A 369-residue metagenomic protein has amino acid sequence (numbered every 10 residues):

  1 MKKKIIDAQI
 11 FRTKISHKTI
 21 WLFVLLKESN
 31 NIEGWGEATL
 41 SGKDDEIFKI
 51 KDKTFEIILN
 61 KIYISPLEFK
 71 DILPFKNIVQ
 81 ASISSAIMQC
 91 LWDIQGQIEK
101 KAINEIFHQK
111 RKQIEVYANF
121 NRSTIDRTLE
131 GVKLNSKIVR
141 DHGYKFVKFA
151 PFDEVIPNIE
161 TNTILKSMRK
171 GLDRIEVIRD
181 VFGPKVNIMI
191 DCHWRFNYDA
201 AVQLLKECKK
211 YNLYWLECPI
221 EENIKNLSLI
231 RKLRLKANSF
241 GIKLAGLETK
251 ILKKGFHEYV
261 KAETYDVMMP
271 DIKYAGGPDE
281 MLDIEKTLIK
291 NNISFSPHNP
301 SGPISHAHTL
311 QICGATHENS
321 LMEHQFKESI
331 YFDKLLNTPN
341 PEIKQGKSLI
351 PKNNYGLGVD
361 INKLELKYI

Functional and structural regions predicted by a protein language model:
M1-W35, T39-L40, E46, S329-L335: Structured beta-strand/loop patches that form or line metal/cofactor-binding pockets in enzymes
K27-A102: Metal- or metallocofactor-binding catalytic centers and their adjacent structured scaffolds across diverse enzyme
N31, I87, K100, V147 (+6 more regions): Conserved, mostly hydrophobic/aromatic
A38, A118-F120, F149-P151, I190-W194 (+6 more regions): A cross-domain feature marking catalytic cores of carbohydrate-active enzymes and several ubiquitous metabolic/repair
E56-K61, F75, N212, I224-S348 (+1 more regions): Shared catalytic-loop signature of beta/alpha-barrel
I106-Q113: Flexible hinge/switch segments at interdomain interfaces of large molecular machines
Q113-R234, F240: Metal-dependent enolase-superfamily TIM-barrel catalytic cores that perform enediolate-based chemistry
